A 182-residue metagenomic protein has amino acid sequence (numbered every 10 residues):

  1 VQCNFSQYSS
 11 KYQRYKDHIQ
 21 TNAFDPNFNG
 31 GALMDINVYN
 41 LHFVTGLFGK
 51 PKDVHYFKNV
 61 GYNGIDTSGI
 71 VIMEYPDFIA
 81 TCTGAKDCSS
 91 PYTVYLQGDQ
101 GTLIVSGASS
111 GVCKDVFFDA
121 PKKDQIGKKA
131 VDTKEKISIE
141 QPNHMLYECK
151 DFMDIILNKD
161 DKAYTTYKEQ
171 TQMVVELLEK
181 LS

Functional and structural regions predicted by a protein language model:
V1-H55: Predominantly a Rossmann-like dinucleotide-binding segment in NAD(P)-dependent oxidoreductases
N4-S9, K86, S109, K122: Short, flexible active-site-adjacent loop segments at beta-strand->alpha-helix junctions, enriched in small/polar
S10-R14, N63-S68, T93, V174-L177: Short, solvent-exposed polar/charged micro-motifs at secondary-structure junctions
N27-M34, K134-N143: A short glycine-threonine-serine/GTX helix/turn-capping micro-motif
I36, N40-C113, D119, P142 (+1 more regions): Contiguous beta-strand/loop segments that form the cofactor/metal-binding neighborhood of enzyme cores
Q125-G127: Extended amphipathic ligand-handling, pore-lining, and cofactor/metal-binding catalytic surfaces
K129-I137, Q141, E148-D151: Interdomain hinge/lid region at the active-site interface of Rossmann-like NAD(P)-dependent oxidoreductases
K136-I137, K150-S182: C-terminal helix-rich "cap/oligomerization" subdomain common to oxidoreductases
